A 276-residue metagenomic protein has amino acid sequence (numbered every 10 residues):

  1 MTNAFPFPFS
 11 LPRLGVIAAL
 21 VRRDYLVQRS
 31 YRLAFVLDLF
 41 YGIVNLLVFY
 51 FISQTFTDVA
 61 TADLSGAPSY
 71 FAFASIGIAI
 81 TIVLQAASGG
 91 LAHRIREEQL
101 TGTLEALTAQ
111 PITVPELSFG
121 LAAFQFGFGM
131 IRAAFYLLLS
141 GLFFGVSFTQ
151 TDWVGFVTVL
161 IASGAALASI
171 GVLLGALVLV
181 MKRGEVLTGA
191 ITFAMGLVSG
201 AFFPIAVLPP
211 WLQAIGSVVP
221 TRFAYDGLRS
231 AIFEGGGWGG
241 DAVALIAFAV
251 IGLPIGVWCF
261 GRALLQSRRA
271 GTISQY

Functional and structural regions predicted by a protein language model:
T2-Y276: Hydrophobic transmembrane alpha-helices and immediately adjacent juxtamembrane helices of multi-pass inner-membrane
